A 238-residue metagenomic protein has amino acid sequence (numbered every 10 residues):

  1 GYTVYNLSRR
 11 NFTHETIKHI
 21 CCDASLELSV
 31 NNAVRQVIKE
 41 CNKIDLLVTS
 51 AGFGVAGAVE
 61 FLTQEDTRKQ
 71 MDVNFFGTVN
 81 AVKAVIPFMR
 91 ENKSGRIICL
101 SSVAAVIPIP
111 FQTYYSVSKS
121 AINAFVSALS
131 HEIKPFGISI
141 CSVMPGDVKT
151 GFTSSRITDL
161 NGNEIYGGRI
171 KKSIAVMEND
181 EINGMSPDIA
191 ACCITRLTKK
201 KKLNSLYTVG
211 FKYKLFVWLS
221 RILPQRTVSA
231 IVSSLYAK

Functional and structural regions predicted by a protein language model:
H14-L28: Rossmann-fold cofactor-recognition segment
S50-V55: Conserved NAD(P)H cofactor-binding loop of Rossmann-fold oxidoreductase domains
A58-V59, D66-R68: Substrate-binding pocket helix/loop in short-chain dehydrogenase/reductase
V82, S118-A121: Active-site helix of classical SDR
V82-K83, S127: A short, exposed helix-loop element centered on a Lys and neighboring polar residues
S102: Residue(s) in the substrate-gating loop at a strand-loop-helix junction that position the organic substrate next
P135-N204: SDR active-site lid
